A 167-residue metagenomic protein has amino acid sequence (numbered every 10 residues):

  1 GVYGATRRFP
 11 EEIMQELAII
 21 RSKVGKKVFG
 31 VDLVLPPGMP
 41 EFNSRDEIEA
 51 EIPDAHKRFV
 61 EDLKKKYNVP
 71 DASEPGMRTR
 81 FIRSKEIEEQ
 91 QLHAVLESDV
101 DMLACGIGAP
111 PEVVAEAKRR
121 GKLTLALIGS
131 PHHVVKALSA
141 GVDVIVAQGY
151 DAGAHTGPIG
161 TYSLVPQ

Functional and structural regions predicted by a protein language model:
G1-Q167: Active-site entrance/lid segments in N-terminal catalytic domains of soluble metabolic enzymes
